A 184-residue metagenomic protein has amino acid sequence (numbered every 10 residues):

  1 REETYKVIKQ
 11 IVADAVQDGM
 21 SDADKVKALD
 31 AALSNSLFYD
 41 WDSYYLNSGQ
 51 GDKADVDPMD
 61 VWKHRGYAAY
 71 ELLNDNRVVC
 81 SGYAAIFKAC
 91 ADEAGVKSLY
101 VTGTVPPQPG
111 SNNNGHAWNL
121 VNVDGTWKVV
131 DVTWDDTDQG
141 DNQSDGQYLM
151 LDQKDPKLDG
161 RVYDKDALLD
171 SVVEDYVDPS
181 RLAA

Functional and structural regions predicted by a protein language model:
R1-L72: Secondary-structure boundary elements
T4, K25, V79, Y83 (+1 more regions): Hydrophobic (often cysteine-bearing) scaffold residues that line and stabilize catalytic clefts of nucleotide/cofactor
K25, N76, N113-G115: Generic hydrophobic secondary-structure packing signal
D30, S81, D92, L120 (+2 more regions): Residue-level recognition of well-ordered secondary-structure positions
A69-Y83: A short, highly charged nucleic-acid-interacting micro-segment common to nuclease and nuclease-linked defense proteins
S81-P156: Hydrophobic/aromatic-rich core segments of domains that either
D141-A184: Low-complexity, Gly/Ser/Thr/Pro-rich intrinsically disordered linker/tail segments
